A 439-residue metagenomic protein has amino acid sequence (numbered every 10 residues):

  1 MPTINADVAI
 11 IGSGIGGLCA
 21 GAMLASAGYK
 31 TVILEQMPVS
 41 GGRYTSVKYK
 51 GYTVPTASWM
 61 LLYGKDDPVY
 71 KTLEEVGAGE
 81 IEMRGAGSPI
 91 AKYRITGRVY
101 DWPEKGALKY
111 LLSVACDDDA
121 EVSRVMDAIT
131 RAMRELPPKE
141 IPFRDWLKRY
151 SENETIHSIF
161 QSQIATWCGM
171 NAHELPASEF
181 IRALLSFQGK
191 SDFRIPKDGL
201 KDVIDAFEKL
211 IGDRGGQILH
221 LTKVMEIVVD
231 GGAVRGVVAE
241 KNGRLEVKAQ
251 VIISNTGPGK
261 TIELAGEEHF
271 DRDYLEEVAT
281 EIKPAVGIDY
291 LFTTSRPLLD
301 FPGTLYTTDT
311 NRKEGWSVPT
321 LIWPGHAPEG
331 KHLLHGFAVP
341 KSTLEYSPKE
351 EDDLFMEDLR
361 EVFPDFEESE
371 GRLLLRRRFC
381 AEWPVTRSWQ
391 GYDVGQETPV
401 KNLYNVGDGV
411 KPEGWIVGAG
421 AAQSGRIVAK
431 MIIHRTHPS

Functional and structural regions predicted by a protein language model:
A6-I33: N-terminal Rossmann-like FAD-binding beta1-loop-alpha1 element of flavoenzymes
S26-Y49: Glycine-rich FAD pyrophosphate-binding loop
Y29-T31, I252, R372: Hydrophobic anchor at the start of a short beta-strand that flanks the dinucleotide cofactor-binding loop
S46-V54, G64-E121: A conserved beta-strand/loop capping segment in the N-terminal third of enzymes that catalyze redox or closely related
P89, I95-I181: Rossmann-like flavin
L184-G243: Helical element adjacent to the flavin cofactor pocket in flavoenzyme catalytic cores
M225-H332, T343, G395: Mid-domain catalytic core of redox enzymes that form a hydrophobic substrate pocket/lid adjacent to a catalytic redox
P319-S439: Conserved flavin/dinucleotide-binding core of flavoenzymes
